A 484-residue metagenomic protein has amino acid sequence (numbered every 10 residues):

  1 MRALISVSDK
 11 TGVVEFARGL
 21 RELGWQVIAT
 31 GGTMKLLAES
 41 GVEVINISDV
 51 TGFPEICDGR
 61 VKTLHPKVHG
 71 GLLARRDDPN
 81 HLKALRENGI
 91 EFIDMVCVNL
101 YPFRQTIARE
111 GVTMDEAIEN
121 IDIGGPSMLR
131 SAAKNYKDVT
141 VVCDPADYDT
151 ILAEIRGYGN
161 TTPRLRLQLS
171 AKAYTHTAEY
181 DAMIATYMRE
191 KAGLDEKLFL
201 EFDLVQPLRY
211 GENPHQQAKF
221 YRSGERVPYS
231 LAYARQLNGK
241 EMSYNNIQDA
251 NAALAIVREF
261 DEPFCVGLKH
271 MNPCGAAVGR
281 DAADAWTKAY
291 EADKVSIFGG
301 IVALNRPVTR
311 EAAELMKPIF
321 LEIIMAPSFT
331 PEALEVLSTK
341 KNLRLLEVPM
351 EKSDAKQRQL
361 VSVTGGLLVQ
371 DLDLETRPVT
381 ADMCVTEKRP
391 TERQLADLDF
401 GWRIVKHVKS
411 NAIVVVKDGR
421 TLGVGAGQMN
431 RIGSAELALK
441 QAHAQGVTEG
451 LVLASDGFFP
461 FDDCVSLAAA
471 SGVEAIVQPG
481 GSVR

Functional and structural regions predicted by a protein language model:
M1-A3, Y180-R484: ATP-dependent carboxylate/acyl-activation modules
M1-V50: N-terminal glycine-/serine-/threonine-rich phosphate-binding loop
W25-I28, G41-P54, V96, T140-V141 (+4 more regions): Short hydrophobic/aromatic-enriched beta-strand-loop microsegments
G32-F103: Glycine-rich nucleotide/cofactor/substrate-binding loop typically near the N-terminus or early in the first domain
A38-S40, P54-V61, T150-E154, A333-L337 (+1 more regions): Short, charged, surface-exposed secondary-structure boundary motifs
R76-I123, R130-A133, M383, E387-E392: Active-site/ligand-binding-proximal alpha/beta "capping" segment
M128, N135-Y148, L169: Mobile "lid/hinge" segments at catalytic clefts and subdomain interfaces of large enzymes
P145-A146, T150-L198: Non-catalytic interaction/clamp surfaces of large macromolecular machines
